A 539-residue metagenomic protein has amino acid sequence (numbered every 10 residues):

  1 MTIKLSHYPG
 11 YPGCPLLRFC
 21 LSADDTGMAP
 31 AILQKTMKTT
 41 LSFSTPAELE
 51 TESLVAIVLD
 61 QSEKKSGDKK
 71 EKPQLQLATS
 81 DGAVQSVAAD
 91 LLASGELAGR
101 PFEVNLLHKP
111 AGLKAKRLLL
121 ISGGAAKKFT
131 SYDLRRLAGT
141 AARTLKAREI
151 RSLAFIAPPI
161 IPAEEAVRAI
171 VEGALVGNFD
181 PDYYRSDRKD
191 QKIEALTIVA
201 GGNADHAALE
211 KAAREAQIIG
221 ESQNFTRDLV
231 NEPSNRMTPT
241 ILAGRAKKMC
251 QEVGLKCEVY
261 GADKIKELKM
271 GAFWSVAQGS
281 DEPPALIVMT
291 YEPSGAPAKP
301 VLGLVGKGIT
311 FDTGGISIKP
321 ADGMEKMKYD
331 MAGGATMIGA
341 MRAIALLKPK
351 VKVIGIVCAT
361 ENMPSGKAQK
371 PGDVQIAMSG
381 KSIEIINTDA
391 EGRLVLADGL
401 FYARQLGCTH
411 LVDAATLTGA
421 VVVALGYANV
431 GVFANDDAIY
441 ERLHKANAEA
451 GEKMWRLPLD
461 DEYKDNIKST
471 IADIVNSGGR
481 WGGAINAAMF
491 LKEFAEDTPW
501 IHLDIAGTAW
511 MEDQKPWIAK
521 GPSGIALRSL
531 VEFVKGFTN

Functional and structural regions predicted by a protein language model:
H7-Y11, D24-D25: Intrinsic-disorder-associated, low-complexity terminal segments enriched in Asp/Asn/His/Tyr and depleted of Lys/Arg
A29-K299, L346, D513, K520 (+1 more regions): Glycine-/small-residue-enriched capping loops at alpha/beta junctions
A243-N539: A generic structural signal for tightly packed, nonpolar segments enriched in small/aliphatic residues
